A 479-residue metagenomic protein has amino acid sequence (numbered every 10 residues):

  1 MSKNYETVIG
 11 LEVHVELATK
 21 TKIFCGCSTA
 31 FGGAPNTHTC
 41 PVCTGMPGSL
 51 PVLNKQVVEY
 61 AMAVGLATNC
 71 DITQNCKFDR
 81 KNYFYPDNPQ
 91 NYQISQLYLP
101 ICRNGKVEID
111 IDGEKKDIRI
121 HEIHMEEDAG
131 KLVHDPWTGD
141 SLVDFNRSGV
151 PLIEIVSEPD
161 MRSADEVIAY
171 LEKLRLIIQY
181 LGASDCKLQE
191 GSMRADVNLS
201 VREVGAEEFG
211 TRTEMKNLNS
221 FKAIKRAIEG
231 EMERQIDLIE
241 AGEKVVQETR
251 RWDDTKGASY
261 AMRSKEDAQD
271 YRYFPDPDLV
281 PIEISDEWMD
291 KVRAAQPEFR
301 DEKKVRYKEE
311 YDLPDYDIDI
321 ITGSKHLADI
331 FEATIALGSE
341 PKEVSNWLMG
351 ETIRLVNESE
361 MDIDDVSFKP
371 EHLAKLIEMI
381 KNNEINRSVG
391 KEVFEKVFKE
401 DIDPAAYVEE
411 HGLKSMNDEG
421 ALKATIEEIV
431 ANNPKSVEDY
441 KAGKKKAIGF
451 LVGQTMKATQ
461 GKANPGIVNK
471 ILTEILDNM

Functional and structural regions predicted by a protein language model:
M1-E298, E309, D315, A336-E340 (+1 more regions): Basic, nucleic-acid-interacting segments
K3, F145-V150, L188-A195, V204-E207 (+1 more regions): C-terminal non-catalytic interaction appendages of large macromolecular assemblies
K3, I335-V344, N382-I385, A442-K445: Structural motif
A18, N198, R202, E233 (+8 more regions): Amphipathic alpha-helical core segments of compact helical bundles
E190-E203, K308-I330, P341-S359, E371-L373 (+2 more regions): Core structural elements
A268-D270, K304, E358: Active-site lining segments that contact anionic ligands and/or coordinate catalytic metals
W288-A295, E332-S339, L373-I385: Extended, non-catalytic structural segments that build the interaction scaffolds of large macromolecular assemblies
I363-A374, E378, E384-K457: Strongly charged, low-complexity linkers/loops
